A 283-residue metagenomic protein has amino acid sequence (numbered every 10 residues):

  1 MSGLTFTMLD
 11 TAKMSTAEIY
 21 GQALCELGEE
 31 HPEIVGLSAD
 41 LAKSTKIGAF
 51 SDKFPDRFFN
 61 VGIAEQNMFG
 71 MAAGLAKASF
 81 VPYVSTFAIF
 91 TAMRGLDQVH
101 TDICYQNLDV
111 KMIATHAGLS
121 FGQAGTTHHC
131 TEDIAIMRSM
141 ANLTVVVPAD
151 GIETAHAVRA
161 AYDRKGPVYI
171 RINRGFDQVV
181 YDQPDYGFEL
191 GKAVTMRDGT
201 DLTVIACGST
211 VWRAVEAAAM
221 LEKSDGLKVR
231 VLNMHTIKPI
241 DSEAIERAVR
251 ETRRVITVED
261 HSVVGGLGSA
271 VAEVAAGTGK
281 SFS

Functional and structural regions predicted by a protein language model:
M1-R171, F176: Thiamine diphosphate
S2-T5, E18, E30-E33, K43-D52 (+2 more regions): Thiamine diphosphate
